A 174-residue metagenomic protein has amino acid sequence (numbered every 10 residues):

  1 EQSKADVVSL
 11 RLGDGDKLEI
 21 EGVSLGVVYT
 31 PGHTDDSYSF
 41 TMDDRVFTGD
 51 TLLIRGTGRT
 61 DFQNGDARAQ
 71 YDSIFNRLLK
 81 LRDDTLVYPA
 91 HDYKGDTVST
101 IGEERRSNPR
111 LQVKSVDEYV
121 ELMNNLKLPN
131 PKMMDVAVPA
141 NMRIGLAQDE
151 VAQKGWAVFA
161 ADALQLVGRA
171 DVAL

Functional and structural regions predicted by a protein language model:
E1, T34, T100: Residue-level signal for threonine
E1-Q2, L174: Short internal beta-strands
S3-K4, R55, G102-R106: Short glycine/proline- and charge-enriched loop/turn segments that cap or connect secondary-structure elements
S3-V7, N130-K132: Short low-complexity stretches enriched in small and charged residues
D6-D92: Catalytic core of the metallo-beta-lactamase
G65, D72-L174: Accessory terminal helices/loops
